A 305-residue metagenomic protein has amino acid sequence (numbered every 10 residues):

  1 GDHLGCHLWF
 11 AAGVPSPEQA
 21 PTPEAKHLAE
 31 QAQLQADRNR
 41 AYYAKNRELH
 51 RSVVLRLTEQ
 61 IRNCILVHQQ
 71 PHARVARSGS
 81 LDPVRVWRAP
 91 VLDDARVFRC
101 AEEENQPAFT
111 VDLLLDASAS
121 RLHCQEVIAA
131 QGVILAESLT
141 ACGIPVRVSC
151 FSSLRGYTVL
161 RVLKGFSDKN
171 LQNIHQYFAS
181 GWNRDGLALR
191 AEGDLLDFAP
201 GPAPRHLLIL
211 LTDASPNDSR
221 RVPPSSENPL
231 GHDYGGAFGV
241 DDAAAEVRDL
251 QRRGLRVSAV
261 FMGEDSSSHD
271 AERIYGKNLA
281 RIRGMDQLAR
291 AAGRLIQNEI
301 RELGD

Functional and structural regions predicted by a protein language model:
G1-A108: Acidic/polar low-complexity segments with low predicted structural confidence
R88, E103-L163, L208-L211, S258-M262: Von Willebrand factor
E104-L115, E137, R147, L196-P224 (+2 more regions): Extended, charge-rich low-complexity regions and/or helical-solenoid scaffolds
D112-L122, Q172-F178, P229: Glycine- and acidic
I128-A130, V162-S167, V222-H232, R273-N278: Short secondary-structure boundary/capping segments
V159, F166-H206, P216, D249-Q251 (+1 more regions): Von Willebrand factor
A214-E272: VWA/integrin I-like adhesion module and closely mimicked acidic/polar interface patches used
E272-D305: C-terminal helix of von Willebrand factor
